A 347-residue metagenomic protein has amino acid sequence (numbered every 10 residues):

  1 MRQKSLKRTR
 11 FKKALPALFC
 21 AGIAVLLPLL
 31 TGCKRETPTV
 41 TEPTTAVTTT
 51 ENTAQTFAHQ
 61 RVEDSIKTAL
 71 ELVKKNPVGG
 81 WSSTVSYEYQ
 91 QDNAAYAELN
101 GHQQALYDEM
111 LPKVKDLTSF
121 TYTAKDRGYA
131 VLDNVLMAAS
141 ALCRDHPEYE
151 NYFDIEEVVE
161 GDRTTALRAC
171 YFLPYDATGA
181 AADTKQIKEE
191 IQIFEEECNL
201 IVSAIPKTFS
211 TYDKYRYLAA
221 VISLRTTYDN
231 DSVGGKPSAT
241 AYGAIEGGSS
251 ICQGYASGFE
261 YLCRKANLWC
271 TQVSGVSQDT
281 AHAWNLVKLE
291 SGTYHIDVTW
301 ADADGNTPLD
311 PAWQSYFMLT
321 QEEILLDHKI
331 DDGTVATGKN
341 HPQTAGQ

Functional and structural regions predicted by a protein language model:
M1-F11: N-terminal secretory signal peptides that target proteins for export/translocation
K12-R35: Sec-dependent N-terminal signal peptides of Gram-positive bacterial secreted proteins and lipoproteins
G32-F209, L325-Q347: N-terminal accessory/pre-domain segments preceding catalytic cores
K185, K236-E246, S250, G254-Y261: Conserved active-site-adjacent core of cysteine acyl-enzyme catalytic domains
K188-A244: Secondary-structure boundary elements
N230-G234, S238-Y242, S249, C270-T280: Catalytic cysteine-centered active-site loop
G254-E323: Hydrophobic/aromatic-rich core segments of domains that either
